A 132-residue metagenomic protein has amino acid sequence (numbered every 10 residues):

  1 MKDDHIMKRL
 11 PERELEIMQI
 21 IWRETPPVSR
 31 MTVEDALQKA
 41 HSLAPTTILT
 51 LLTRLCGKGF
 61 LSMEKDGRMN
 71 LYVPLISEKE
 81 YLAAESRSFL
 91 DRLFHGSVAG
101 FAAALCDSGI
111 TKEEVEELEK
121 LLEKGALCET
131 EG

Functional and structural regions predicted by a protein language model:
M1-M18, E24: Short alpha-helical segments that sit at the start of domains
R9-R13, D66-E85: Short, cationic-aromatic polyanion-contact patches
L15-I20, T32, G100: Pre-recognition alpha-helix immediately N-terminal to the DNA-recognition helix within helix-turn-helix or winged-helix
P27-L37: Short acidic, hydrophobic short linear motifs in intrinsically disordered regions
L49-T53: Short, hydrophobic-biased segments on the C-terminal half of alpha helices that form "recognition helices"
G59: Glycine-centered, phosphate/nucleic-acid-interacting loop/turn motifs that mediate DNA/RNA or nucleotide
A84-E129: Amphipathic alpha-helical dimerization/coiled-coil segments that flank or bridge DNA-binding/regulatory modules
